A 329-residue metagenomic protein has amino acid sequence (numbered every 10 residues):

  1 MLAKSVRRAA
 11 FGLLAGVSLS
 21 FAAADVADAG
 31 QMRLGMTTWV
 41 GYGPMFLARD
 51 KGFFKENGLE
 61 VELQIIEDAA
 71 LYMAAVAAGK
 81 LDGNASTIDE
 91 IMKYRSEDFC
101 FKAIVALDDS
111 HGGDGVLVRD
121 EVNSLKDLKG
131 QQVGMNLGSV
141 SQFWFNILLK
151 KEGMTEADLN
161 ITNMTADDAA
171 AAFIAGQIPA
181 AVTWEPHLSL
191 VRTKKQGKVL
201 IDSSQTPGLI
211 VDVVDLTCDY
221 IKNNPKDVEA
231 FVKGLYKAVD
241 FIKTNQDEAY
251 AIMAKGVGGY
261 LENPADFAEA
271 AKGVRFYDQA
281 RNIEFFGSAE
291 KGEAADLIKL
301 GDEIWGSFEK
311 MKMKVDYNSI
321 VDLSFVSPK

Functional and structural regions predicted by a protein language model:
M1-L13: Bacterial N-terminal signal peptides that target proteins for export
V17-D25: C-terminal segment of classical bacterial N-terminal signal peptides
V26-N163, P179-P186, I201, G208: Short, glycine-/small- and polar/acidic-enriched structural segments that line small-molecule recognition paths
W39, I66-A70, A85, M135 (+6 more regions): Soluble non-cytosolic domains of exported or imported proteins
V76, L128, F145, F173 (+2 more regions): Buried hydrophobic packing residues in well-ordered domains
D89-E90, I161-T162, D168-E262: Pocket-lining segment of extracytoplasmic ligand-binding domains
K222-K310: Secondary-structure end/capping motifs
G301-K329: Hinge/cleft segment of the Venus flytrap/periplasmic-binding protein
